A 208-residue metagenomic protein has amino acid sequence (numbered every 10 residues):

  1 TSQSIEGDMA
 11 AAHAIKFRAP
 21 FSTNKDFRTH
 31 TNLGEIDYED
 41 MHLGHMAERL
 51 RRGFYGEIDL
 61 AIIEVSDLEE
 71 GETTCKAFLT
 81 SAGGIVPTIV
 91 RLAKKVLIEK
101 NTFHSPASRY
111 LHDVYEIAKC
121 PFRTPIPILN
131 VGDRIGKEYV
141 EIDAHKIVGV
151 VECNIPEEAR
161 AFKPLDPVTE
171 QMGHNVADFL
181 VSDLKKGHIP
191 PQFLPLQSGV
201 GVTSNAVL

Functional and structural regions predicted by a protein language model:
T1-L208: Conserved alpha/beta enzyme-core scaffold
